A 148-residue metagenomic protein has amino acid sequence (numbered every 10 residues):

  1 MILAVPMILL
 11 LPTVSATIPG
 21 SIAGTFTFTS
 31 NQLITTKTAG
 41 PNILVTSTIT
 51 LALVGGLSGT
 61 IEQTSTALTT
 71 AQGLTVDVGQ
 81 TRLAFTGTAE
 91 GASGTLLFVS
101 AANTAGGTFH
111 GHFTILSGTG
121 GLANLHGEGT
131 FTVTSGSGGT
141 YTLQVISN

Functional and structural regions predicted by a protein language model:
M1-P12: Bacterial N-terminal signal peptides
V14-N148: Beta-strand-enriched cores of mature, soluble protein domains
